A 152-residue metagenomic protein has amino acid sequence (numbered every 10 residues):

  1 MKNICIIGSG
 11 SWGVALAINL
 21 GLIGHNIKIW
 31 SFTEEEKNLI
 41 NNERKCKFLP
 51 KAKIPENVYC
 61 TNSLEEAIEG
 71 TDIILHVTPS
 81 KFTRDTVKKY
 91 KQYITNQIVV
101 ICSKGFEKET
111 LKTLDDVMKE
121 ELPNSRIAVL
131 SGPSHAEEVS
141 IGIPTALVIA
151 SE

Functional and structural regions predicted by a protein language model:
M1-K53, Y59-N62, E66: NAD(P)+-binding Rossmann beta1-loop-alpha1 motif at the extreme N-terminus of oxidoreductases
G24, N57-V58, T71, N96: Short, well-ordered alpha-helix to beta-strand connector turns
I29, I149-A150: Short, hydrophobic beta-strand segments that form beta-sheet elements in well-ordered domains
E34, S151-E152: Short loop segments at secondary-structure junctions
K53-I54, L122: A generic structural signal for short, non-catalytic loop/turn and secondary-structure boundary residues
I54-P55, P79: Generic structural signal for alpha-helix starts
E56, T145: Change "...and in nucleic-acid phosphodiester-cleaving endonucleases..." to "...and in nucleic-acid processing enzymes
L64-E69, I73-P144, S151: Rossmann-like NAD(P)(H) cofactor-binding subdomain of soluble oxidoreductases
